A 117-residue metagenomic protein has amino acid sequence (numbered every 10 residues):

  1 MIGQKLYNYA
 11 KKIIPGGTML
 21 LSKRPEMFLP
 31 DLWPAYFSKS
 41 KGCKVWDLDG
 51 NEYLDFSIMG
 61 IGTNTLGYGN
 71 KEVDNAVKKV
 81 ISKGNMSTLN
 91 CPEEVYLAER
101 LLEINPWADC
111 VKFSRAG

Functional and structural regions predicted by a protein language model:
M1-K39, E94: Active-site-adjacent loop/helix segments that line or gate small-molecule/cofactor pockets in enzymes
M1-Y9, W46-N51, L102-E103: Short, hydrophobic/aliphatic alpha-helical segments
P15-M19, W46, D74: N-proximal short alpha-helices
P25-E26, K41-G42, L66, K71: Short capping/connector residues at structural and topological boundaries
P34-F56: Active-site and channel-lining beta-strand-loop segments that bind or position nucleotide-derived/phosphorylated
E52-G117: Glycine-rich loop-to-alpha-helix module at the N-terminal edge of alpha/beta enzyme cores
